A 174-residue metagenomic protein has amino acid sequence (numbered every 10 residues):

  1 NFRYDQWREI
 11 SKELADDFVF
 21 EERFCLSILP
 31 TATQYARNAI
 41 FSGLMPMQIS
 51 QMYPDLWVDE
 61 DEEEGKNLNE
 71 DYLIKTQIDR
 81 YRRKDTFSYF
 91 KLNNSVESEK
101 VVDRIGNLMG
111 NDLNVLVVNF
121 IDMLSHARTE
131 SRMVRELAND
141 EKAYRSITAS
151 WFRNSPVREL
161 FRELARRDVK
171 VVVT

Functional and structural regions predicted by a protein language model:
N1-P30, Y35: Segments forming glycine/polar-rich beta-alpha architectures that bind adenosine-containing cofactors
N1-W7, I40, L113-V118, V157-L164 (+1 more regions): Beta-strand elements within well-structured catalytic alpha/beta cores of enzymes that handle phosphate/sulfate esters
R3-W7, T33, N67, S98 (+3 more regions): Active-site-proximal structural scaffolding
W7-E13, T129-S131, T174: Composition- and surface-driven signal marking solvent-exposed, interaction-prone regions in large proteins
E9, R23-L26, E97-D103, P156-R158: Short alpha-helical segments and helix-capping/turn motifs at coil-helix boundaries
F24-T31, D61, G65, Y144-W151: Alpha-helix capping and helix-loop boundary segments enriched in small/acidic/polar residues
L29-N139: His/Asp/Glu-rich, glycine-adjacent segments that coordinate divalent cations and/or stabilize oxyanion chemistry on
M133-V171: A long, amphipathic alpha-helix that forms part of the scaffold/cap immediately adjacent to metal-dependent active
